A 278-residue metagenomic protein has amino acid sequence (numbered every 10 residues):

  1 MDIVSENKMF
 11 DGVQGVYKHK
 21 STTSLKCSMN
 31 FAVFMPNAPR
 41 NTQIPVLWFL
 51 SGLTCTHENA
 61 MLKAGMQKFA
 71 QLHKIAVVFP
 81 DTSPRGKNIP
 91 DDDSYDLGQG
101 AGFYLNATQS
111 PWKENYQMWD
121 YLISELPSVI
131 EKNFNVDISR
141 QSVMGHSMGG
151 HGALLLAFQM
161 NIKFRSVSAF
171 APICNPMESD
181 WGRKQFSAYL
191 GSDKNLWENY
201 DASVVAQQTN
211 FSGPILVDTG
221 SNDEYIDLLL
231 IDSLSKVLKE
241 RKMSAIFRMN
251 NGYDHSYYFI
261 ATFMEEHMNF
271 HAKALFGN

Functional and structural regions predicted by a protein language model:
M1-N278: Non-catalytic cap/lid and distal C-terminal segments of serine-dependent acyl enzymes
